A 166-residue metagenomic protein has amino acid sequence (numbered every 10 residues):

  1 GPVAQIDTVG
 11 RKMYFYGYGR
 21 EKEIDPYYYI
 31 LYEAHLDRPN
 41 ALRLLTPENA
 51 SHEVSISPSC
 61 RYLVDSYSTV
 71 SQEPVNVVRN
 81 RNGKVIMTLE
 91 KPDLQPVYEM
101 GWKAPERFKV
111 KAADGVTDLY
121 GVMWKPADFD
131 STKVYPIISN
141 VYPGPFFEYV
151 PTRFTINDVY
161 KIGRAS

Functional and structural regions predicted by a protein language model:
G1, N40-T46: A short beta-strand motif characteristic of beta-propeller blades
V3-Q5, E53: Conserved beta-strand position repeated once per blade in WD40 beta-propeller domains
D7-V9, Y16: Loop/turn-rich, solvent-exposed surfaces of beta-rich toroidal or solenoidal domains
G10, S51-S166: Serine-hydrolase catalytic core recognition
K22-Y28, T69-Q72: Short, solvent-exposed loop/turn segments at conserved positions within beta-propeller repeat blades
Y27-L31, N40, P74: Repetitive beta-architecture junctions, highlighting loop-to-beta-strand starts across blade-like repeats
H35-P39, N80-N82: Short loop/turn segments that connect beta-strands within beta-propeller blades
